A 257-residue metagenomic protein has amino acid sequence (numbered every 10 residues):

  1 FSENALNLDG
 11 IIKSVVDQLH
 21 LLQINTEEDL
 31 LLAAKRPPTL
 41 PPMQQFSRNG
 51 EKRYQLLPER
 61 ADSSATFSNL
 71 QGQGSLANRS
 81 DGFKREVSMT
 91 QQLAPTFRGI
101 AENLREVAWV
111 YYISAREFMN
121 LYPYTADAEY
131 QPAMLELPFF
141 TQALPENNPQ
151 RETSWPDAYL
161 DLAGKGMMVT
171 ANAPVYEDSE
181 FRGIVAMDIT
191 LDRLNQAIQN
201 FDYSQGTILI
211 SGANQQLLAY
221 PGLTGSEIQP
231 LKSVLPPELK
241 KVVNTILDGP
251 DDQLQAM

Functional and structural regions predicted by a protein language model:
F1-G82, E106: Juxtamembrane extracytoplasmic/periplasmic/luminal helical "stalk" adjacent to the first N-terminal
S2-A5, V16, H20-Q23, T90-R98 (+2 more regions): Short amphipathic alpha-helical segments
D9-I11, E27, F97-R105, I198-Y203: Short regulatory alpha-helical segment in sensory/regulatory domains of signaling proteins that mediates
I24, V110-E117, T207-L217: Short hydrophobic alpha-helical segments used for membrane anchoring or interfacial signaling
L32, L121-T125, P221: Short, solvent-exposed loop/turn and secondary-structure capping segments
D62-N103, L162, T245-M257: Alpha-helix-centered segments that form part of catalytic cores
A101-D188: Extracytoplasmic/periplasmic ligand-binding sensor regions of membrane-associated signaling proteins
R193-M257: Intrinsic low-complexity, intrinsically disordered coil/linker regions enriched in small/polar and charged residues
